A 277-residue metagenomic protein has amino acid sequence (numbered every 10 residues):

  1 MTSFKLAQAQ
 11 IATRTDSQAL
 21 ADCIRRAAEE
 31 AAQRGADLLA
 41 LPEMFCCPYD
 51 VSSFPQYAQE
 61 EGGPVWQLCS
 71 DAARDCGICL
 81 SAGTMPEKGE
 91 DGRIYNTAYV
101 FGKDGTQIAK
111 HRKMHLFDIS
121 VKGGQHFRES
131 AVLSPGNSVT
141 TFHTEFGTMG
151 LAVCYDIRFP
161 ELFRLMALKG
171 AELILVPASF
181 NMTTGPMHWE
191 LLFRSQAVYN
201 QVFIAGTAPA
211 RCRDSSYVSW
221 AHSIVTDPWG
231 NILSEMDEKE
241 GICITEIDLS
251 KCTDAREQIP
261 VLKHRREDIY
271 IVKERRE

Functional and structural regions predicted by a protein language model:
M1-A7: Extreme N-terminal starter segment of soluble prokaryotic enzymes
A9, Y57, H111, F142 (+3 more regions): Hydrophobic residues at beta-strand termini and immediately following loops that shape nucleotide-binding pockets
I11-A12, M85, K113-M114, C154 (+1 more regions): Active-site beta-loop-alpha junctions enriched in small/polar residues
R14-Q18, R25-K110, F180-N200: Cys-nucleophile CN-hydrolase/nitrilase-fold catalytic domain and related Cys-dependent amidase chemistry that acts on
E61-S81, T148, C154-C243: CN hydrolase (nitrilase-like) catalytic-core segments centered on the catalytic cysteine and neighboring Lys/Glu
A82-T84, T97-V100, T140-F142, S223-V225 (+1 more regions): Short beta-strand scaffold segments in enzyme catalytic cores
G89-K169, M182-L192, Q258-V261: Active-site catalytic loop in hydrolytic enzyme cores
S250-E277: A short C-terminal boundary segment appended to hydrolase-like catalytic domains
